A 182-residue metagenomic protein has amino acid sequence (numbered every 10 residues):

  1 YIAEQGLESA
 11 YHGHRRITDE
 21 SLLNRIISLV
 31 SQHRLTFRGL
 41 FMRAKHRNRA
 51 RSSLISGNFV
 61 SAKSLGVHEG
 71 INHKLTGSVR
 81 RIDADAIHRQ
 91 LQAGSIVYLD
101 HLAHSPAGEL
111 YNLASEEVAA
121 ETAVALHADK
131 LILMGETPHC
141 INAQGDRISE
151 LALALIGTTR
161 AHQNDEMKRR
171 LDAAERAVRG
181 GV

Functional and structural regions predicted by a protein language model:
Y1-G181: Nucleotide/pyrophosphate-binding catalytic subdomain
